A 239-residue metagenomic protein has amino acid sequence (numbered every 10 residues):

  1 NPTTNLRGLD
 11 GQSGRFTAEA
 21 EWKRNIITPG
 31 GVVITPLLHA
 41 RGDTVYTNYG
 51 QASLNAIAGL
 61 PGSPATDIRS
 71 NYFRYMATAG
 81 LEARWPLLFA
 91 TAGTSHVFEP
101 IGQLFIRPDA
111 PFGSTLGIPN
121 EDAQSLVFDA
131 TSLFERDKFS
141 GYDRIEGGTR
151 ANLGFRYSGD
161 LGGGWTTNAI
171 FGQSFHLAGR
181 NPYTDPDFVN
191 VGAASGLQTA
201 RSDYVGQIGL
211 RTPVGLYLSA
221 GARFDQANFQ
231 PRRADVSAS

Functional and structural regions predicted by a protein language model:
N1-S239: Outer-membrane beta-barrel translocator/pore domains, especially the C-terminal barrels of Gram-negative outer-membrane
